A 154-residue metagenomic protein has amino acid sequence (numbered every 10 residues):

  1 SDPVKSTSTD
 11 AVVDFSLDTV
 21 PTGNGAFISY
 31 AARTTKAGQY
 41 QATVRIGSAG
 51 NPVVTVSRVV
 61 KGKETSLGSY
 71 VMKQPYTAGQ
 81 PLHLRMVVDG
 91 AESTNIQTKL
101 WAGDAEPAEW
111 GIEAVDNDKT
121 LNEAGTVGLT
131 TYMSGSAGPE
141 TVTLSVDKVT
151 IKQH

Functional and structural regions predicted by a protein language model:
S1-V4, G68-Y76, D116-D118: Beta-strand-rich interaction surfaces with strong enrichment in secreted/lumenal proteins
S1-V59, I151-Q153: Secretory/extracellular carbohydrate-interaction modules and structurally similar beta-sandwich "look-alikes"
V4-S8, T35, A49, P75-G79 (+3 more regions): Surface-exposed coil/turn segments at beta-strand junctions on protein surfaces, enriched
A11-F15, G79-G90, I96-L100: Short tryptophan-centered beta-strand motifs in secreted/extracellular beta-sheet-rich domains of glycan-recognition
G38-Y40, K63-S69, A105-A114: Surface-exposed loop/edge segments in extracytoplasmic proteins
V60-R85: Short, aromatic/His-centered strand-loop micro-motif at the edge of beta-sheets
P107-L144: Flexible glycan-contacting loops in extracellular carbohydrate-active proteins
L144-I151: Extracellular beta-strand elements of beta-rich domains used for carbohydrate recognition/degradation or cell-matrix
